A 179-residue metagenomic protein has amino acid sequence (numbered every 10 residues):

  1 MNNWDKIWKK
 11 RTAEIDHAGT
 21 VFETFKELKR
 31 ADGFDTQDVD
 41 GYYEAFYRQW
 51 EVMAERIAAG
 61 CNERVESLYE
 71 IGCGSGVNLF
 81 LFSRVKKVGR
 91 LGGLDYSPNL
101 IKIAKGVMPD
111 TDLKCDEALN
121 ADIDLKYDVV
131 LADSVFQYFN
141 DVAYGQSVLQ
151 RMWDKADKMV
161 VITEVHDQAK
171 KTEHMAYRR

Functional and structural regions predicted by a protein language model:
M1-I123, V160-R179: Class I (Rossmann-like) S-adenosyl-L-methionine-dependent methyltransferase catalytic domain, capturing the SAM-binding
F82, R151-M152: Class I S-adenosylmethionine-dependent transferase superfamily signal
L131: A conserved beta-strand element that flanks and buttresses the S-adenosyl-L-methionine
S134-Y138: Short catalytic micro-motifs in class I SAM-dependent methyltransferases
F139-R151: A short, conserved alpha-helix within the catalytic core of class I
A156: Glycine-rich S-adenosyl-L-methionine
